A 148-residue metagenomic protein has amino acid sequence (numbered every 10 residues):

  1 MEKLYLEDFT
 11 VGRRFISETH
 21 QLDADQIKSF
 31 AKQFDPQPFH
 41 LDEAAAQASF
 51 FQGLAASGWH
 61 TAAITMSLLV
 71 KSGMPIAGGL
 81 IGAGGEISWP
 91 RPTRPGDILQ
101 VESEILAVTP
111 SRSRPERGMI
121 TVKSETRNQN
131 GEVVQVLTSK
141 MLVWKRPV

Functional and structural regions predicted by a protein language model:
M1-G84, R146-V148: Hot-dog-fold acyl-thioester-processing enzymes
M1-V11, W89-V148: HotDog/MaoC-like acyl-thioester-processing domains
